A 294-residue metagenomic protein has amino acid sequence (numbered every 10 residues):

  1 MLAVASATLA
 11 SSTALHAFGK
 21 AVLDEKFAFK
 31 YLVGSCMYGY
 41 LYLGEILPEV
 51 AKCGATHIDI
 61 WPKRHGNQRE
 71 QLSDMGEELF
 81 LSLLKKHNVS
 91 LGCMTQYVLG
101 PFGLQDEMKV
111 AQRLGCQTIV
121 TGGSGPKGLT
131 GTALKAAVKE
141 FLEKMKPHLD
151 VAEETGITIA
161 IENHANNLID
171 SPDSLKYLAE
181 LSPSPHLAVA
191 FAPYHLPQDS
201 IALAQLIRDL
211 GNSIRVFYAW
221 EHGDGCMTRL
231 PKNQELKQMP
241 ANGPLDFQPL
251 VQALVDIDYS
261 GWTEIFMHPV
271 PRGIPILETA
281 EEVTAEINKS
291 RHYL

Functional and structural regions predicted by a protein language model:
A5-S12, E45-L47, L83, H87-V189 (+2 more regions): Active-site acidic/histidine proton-transfer and metal-coordination neighborhood in alpha/beta enzyme cores
T8-L23: N-terminal twin-arginine translocation
F29-S35, I58-I60, L91-Q96, I119-T121 (+4 more regions): Hydrophobic faces of well-ordered beta-strands that scaffold small-molecule active sites in alpha/beta enzyme cores
G34-Y38, W61-H65, Q96-L99, S124-G125 (+4 more regions): Active-site beta-loop-alpha junctions enriched in small/polar residues
I46-K63, L114-G115: Catalytic domains of carbohydrate-active enzymes, especially glycoside hydrolases
D59-F80, L129: Glycine-rich, proline-tolerant flexible connector loops at the mouths of alpha/beta enzymes
D150-L245: Acidic/histidine-rich catalytic cores of soluble enzymes
E278-L294: C-terminal helical cap(s) of enzyme catalytic domains, especially alpha/beta-barrels
